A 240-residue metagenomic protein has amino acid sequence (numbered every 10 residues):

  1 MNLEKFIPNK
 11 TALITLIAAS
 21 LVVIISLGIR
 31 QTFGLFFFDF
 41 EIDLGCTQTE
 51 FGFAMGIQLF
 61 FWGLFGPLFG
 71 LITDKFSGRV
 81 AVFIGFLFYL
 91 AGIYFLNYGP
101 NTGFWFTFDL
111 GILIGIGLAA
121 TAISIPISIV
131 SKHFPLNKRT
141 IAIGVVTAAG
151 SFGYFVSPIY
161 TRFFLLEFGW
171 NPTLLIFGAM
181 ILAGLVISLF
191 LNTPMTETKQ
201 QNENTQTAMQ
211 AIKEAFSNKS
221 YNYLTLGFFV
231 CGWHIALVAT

Functional and structural regions predicted by a protein language model:
I14-Q48, G66-F69, V238-T240: Extracytoplasmic
F33-F37, K219-T240: Extracytoplasmic gate region of multi-pass secondary transporters
F40, A120-F134: Intracellular juxtamembrane helix-capping segments at the cytosolic ends of symmetry-related transmembrane helices
G56-L71: Central cavity-lining transmembrane alpha-helices of secondary-active solute carriers, predominantly the Major
L87-N101: C-terminal ends and interior cores of transmembrane alpha-helices in multi-pass membrane transporters/permeases
G103-T121, F229: Hydrophobic core of transmembrane alpha-helices in multi-pass small-molecule transporters, especially MFS/SLC-type
V146-T196: Helix-loop-helix hairpin linking two adjacent transmembrane segments in secondary transporters
N192-A211: Flexible cytoplasmic inter-helical loops of multi-pass small-molecule transporters
